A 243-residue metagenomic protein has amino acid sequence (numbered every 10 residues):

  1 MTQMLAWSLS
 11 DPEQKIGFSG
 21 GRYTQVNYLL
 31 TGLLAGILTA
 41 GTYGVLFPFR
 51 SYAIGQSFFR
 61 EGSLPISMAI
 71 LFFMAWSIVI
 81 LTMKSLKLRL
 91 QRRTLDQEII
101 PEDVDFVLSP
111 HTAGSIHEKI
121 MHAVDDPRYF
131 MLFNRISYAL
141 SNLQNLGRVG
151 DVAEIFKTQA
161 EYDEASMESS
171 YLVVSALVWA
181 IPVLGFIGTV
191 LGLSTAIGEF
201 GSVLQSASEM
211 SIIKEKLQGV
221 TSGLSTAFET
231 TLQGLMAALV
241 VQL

Functional and structural regions predicted by a protein language model:
T2-M167: Large intracellular
S51, G55, M167-L243: Helix-termination/interfacial motifs at the ends of transmembrane alpha-helices
